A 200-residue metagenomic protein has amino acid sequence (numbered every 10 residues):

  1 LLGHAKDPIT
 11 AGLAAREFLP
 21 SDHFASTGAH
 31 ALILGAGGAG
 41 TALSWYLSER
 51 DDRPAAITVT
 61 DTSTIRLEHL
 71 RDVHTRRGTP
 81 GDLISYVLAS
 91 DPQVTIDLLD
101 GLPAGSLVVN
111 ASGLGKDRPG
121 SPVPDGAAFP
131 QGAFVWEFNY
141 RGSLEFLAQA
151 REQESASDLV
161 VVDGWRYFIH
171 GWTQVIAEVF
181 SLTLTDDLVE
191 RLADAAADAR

Functional and structural regions predicted by a protein language model:
L1-L2, P8-T27, D158, T173 (+1 more regions): NAD(P)-dependent Rossmann-like dehydrogenase/reductase catalytic/cofactor-binding core
L2, G115-R191: Rossmann-fold NAD(P)-binding glycine/threonine-rich loop
A5-P8, A15, D22-S48, T60-R66: Glycine-rich adenosine-cofactor-binding loop
L13, E17, W45-E49, D72 (+4 more regions): Short, well-ordered alpha-helices that flank and scaffold nucleotide-derived cofactor binding pockets
D52-A89: NAD(P)-binding Rossmann-fold cofactor-contacting core
R66, L88-V123: Rossmann-like NAD(P)-binding element
